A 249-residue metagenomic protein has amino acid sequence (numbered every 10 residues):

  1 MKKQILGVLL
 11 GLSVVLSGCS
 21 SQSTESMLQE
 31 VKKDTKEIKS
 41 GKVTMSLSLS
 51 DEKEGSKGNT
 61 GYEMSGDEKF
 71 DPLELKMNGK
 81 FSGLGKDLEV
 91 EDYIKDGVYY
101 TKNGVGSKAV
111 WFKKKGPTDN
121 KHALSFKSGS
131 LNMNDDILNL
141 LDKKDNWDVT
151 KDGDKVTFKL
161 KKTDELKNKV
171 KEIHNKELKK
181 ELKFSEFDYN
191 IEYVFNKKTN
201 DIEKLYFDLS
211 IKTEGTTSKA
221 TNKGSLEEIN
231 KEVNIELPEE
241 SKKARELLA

Functional and structural regions predicted by a protein language model:
M1-V8: Positively charged n-region of N-terminal signal peptides that target proteins for export
G11: Nucleotide-cofactor and metal-assisted catalytic machinery
V15-G18: C-terminal motif of bacterial Sec signal peptides marking the signal peptidase cleavage site
S20-A249: Subset-of-secretome marker
